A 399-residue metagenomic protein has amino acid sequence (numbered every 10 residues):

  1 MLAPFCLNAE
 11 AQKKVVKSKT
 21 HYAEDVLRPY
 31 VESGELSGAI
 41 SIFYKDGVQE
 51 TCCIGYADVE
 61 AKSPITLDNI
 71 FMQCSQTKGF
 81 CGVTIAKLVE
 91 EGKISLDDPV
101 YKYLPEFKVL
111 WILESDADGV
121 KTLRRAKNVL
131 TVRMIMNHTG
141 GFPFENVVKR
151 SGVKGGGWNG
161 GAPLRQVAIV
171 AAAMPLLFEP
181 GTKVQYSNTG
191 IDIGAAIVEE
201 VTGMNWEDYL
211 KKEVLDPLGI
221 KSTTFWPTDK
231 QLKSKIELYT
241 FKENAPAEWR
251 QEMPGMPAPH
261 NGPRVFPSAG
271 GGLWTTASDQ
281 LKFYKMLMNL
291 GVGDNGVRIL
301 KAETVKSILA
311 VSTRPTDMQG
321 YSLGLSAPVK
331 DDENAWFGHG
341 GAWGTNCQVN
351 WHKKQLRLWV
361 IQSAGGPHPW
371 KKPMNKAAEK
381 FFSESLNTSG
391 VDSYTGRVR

Functional and structural regions predicted by a protein language model:
M1-K14: Bacterial Sec-dependent N-terminal signal peptides
V16-M72, K93, V109-S115: Short, conserved catalytic-motif segment at the N-terminal edge
L27, D46-G47, M72-V100, I191-E199 (+2 more regions): Active-site SXXK
S33-E35, P64-I65, S95, L123-L130 (+4 more regions): Extracellular/periplasmic catalytic domains that process cell-envelope and extracellular macromolecules
T51, W111-A335: Short, surface-exposed loop or secondary-structure junction motifs that flank catalytic or metal-binding residues
G79, F107, F142-P143, I191 (+4 more regions): Solvent-exposed loop/turn segments at secondary-structure junctions within structured extracellular/periplasmic domains
N289, E303-D317, K330, G366-R399: Short, gly/Ser/Thr-rich active-site loops of penicillin-recognizing serine hydrolases
C347, K354-A364: Short, well-ordered beta-strand elements
